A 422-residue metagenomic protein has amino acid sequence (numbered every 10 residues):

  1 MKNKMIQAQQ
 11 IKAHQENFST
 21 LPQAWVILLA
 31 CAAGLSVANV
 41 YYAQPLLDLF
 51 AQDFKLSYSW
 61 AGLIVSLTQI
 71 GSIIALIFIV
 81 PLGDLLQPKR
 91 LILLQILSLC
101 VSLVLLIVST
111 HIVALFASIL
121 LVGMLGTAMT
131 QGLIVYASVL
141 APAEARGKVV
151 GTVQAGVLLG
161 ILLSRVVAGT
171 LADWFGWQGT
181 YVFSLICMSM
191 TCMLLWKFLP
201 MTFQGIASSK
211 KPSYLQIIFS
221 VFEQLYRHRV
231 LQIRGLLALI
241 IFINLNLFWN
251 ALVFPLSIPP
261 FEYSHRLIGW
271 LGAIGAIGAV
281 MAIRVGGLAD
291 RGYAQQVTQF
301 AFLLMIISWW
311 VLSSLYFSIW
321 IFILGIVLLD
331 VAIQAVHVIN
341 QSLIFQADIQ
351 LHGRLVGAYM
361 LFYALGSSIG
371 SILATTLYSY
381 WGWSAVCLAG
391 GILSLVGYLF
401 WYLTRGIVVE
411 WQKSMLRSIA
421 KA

Functional and structural regions predicted by a protein language model:
Q10-S19, P200-R234: Juxtamembrane intracellular "pre-TM" segments in multi-pass secondary transporters
I74-I112: Conserved MFS/SLC helix-loop-helix module at the cytosolic interface between two early adjacent transmembrane helices
L76-Q87, M281-Y293, Y378: Helix-to-loop junctions at the C-terminal end of transmembrane segments in multipass secondary transporters
L91-V104, Q296-W310, G391: Structural signature of the two symmetry-related core transmembrane helices
S102, V113-L121, W320-L328: Paired small-residue
L120-V157: Cytoplasmic helix-loop-helix junction between adjacent transmembrane helices in 12-TM secondary transporters
T152-K197: Helix-loop-helix hairpin linking two adjacent transmembrane segments in secondary transporters
Q295-N340: C-terminal transmembrane helical hairpin of 12-TM major facilitator-type secondary transporters
